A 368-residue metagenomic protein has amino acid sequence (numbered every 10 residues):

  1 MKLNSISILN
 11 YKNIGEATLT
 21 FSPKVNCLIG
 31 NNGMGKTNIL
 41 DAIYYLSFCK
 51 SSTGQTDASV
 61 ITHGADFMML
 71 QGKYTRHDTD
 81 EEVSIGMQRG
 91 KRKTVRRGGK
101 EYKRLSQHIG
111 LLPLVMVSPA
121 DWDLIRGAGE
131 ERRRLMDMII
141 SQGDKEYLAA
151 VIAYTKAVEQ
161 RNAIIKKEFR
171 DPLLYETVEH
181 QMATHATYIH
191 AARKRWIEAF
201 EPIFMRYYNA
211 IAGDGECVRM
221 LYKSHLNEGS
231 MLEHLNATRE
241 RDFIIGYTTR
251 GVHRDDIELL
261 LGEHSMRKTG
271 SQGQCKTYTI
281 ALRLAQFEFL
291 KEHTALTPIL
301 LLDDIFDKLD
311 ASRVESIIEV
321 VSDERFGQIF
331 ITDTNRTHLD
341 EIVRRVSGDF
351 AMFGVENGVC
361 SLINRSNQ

Functional and structural regions predicted by a protein language model:
M1-N31, L173-T184, Y188-L301, K308 (+4 more regions): Conserved NTPase motor "head" modules and their coupling/switch loops across ABC/AAA+ ATPases, GTPases, and GHKL ATPases
K36: Conserved lysine of the Walker
Y45-D57, A285-H293: Post-Walker A helix-loop "phosphate-sensing" segment adjacent to the P-loop in P-loop NTPases
F48-I125, G129-E131, D137-G143, Y147 (+2 more regions): Nucleotide-state sensing region of NTPase/ATPase domains
G72, Q328-N335: Structural recognition of the conserved hydrophobic beta-strand(s) that form the central parallel beta-sheet of P-loop
D123-A212, K223: An accessory alpha-helical subdomain
